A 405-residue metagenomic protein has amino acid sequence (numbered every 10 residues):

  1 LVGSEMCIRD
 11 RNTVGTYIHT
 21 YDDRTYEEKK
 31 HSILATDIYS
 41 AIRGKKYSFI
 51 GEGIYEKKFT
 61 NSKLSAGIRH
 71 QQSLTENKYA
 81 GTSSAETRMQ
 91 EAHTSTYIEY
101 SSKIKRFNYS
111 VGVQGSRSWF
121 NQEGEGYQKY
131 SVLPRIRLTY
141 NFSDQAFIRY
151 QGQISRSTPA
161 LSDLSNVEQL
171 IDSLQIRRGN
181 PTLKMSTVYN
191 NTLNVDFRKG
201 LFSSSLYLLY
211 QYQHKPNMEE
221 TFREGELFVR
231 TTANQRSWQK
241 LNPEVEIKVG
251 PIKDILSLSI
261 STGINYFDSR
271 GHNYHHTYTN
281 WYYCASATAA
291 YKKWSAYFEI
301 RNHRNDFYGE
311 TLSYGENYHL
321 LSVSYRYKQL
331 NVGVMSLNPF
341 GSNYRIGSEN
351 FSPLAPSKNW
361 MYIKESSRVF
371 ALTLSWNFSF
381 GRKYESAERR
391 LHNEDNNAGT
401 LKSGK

Functional and structural regions predicted by a protein language model:
L1-I8: Short, small-residue-biased leader/transition segments that mark boundaries at the very start of proteins
S4, G51-K57, T96-S102, I136-Y140 (+6 more regions): Residues on the lipid-exposed face of transmembrane beta-strands in outer-membrane beta-barrel proteins
T13-Y21, A66-Q72, V111-R117, Y150-I154 (+8 more regions): Transmembrane beta-barrel strands of outer-membrane/channel proteins
D22-S32, E76-A85, N121-Y130, L161-Q169 (+7 more regions): Outer-membrane beta-barrel translocator domains and adjoining extracellular loop/strand segments of Gram-negative
I38-I50, M89, R178-N180, K184 (+3 more regions): Outer membrane beta-barrel strand-and-loop segments of large Gram-negative receptors, especially TonB-dependent
S65-S73, Q90-E125, K129-R137, I255-S259 (+2 more regions): Surface-exposed extracellular loop regions of Gram-negative outer-membrane beta-barrel proteins
D144-A146, R156-S205, Y212, R230-N242 (+1 more regions): Outer-membrane beta-barrel signature, preferentially recognizing the C-terminal barrel domain of Gram-negative
Y325-K405: C-terminal beta-signal and adjacent terminal beta-strands/loops of Gram-negative outer-membrane beta-barrel proteins
